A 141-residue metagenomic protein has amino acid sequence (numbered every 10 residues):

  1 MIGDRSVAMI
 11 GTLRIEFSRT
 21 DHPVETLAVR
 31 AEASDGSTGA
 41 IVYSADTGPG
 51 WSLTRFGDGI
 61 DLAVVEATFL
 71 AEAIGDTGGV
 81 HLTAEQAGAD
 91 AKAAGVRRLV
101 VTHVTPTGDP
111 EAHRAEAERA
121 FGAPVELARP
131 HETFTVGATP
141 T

Functional and structural regions predicted by a protein language model:
M1-R55, P130-T141: Core dinuclear metal-dependent hydrolase active-site scaffold
G50-T133: Cap/insert and terminal regions of metallo-dependent hydrolase folds
